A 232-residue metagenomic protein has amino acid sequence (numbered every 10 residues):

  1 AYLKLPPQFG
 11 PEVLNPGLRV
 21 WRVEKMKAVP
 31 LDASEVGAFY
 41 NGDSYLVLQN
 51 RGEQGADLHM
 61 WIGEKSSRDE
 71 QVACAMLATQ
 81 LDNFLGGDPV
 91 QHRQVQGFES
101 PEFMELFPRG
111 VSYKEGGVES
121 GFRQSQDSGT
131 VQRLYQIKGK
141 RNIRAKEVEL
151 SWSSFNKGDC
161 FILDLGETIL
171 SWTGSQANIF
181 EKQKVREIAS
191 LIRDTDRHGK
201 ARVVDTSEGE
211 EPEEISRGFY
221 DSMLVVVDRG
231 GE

Functional and structural regions predicted by a protein language model:
A1-E232: Long, low-complexity regulatory segments enriched in Ser/Thr/Pro/Gly and acidic residues
